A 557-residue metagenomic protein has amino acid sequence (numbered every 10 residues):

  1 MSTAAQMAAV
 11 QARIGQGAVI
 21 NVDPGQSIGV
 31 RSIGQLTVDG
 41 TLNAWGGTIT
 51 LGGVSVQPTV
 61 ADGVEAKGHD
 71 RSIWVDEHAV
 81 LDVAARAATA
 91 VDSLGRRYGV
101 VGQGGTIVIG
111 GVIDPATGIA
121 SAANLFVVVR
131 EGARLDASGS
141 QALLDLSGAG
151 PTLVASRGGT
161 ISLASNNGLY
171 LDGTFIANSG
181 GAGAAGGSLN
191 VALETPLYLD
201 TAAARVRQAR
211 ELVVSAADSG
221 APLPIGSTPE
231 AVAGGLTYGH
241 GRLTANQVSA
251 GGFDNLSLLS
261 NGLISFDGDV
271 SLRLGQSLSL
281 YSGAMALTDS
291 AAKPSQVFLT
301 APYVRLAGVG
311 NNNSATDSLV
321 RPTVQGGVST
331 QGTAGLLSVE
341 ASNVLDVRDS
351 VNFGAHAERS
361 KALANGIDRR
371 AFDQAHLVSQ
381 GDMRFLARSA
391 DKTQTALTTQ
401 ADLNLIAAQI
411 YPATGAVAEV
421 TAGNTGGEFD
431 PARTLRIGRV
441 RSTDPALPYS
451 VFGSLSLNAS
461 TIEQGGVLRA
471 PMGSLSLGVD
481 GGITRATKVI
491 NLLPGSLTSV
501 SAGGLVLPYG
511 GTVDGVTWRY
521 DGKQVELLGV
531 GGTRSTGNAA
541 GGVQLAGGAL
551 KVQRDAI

Functional and structural regions predicted by a protein language model:
M1-I557: Extracellular and secretory-pathway beta-repeat/beta-biased strand scaffolds
